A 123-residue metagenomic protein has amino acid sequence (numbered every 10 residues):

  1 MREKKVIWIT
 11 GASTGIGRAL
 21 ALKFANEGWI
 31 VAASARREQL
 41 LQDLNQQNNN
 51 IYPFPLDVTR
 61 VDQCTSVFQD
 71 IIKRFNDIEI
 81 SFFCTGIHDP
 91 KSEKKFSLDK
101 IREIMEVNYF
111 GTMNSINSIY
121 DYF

Functional and structural regions predicted by a protein language model:
V6-I9, S81-F82: Conserved hydrophobic beta-strands of the Rossmann-like cofactor-binding core in SDR/related NAD(P)H-dependent
G11-T14: Conserved glycine-rich cofactor-binding loop
E27-D43: Conserved glycine-rich Rossmann-like NAD(P)H-binding loop of the short-chain dehydrogenase/reductase
L56-S66, L98: The beta1-alpha1 cofactor-binding region of Rossmann-like NAD(H)/NADP(H)-dependent oxidoreductases
C84-D89: Conserved NAD(P)H cofactor-binding loop of Rossmann-fold oxidoreductase domains
S92-E93, S97-E103: Substrate-binding pocket helix/loop in short-chain dehydrogenase/reductase
I116-N117: A short, exposed helix-loop element centered on a Lys and neighboring polar residues
